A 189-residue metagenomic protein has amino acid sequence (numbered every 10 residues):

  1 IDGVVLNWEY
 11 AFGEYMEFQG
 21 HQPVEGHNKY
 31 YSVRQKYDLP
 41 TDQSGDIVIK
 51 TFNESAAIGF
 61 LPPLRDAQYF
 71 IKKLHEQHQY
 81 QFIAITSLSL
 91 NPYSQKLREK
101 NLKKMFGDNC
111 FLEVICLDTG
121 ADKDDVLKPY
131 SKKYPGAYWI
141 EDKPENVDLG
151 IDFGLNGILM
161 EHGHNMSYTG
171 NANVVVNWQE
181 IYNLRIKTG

Functional and structural regions predicted by a protein language model:
I1-G45: Active-site neighborhood of HAD-like aspartate-dependent phosphohydrolases
E17, K72-E76, I151: Anion (oxyanion) recognition and catalysis
D38-E54, H78-F82, F106-N109: Short, basic/glycine-rich phosphate-binding loops at helix/coil junctions that contact nucleotide phosphates
I58-P63, A67-L102: Substrate-recognition element of Asp-dependent hydrolases with the DxDx(T/V) motif
L74-F82, C110-F111, P135, L155: A generic structural motif
A84-T86, W139, L159: Structural beta-sheet core signal
S87-Y138, P144-V147: Substrate-recognition "cap/lid" segment bordering the active-site pocket of phosphatases
K128-P135, K143-G189: Asp-based, Mg2+/Mn2+-dependent phosphohydrolase catalytic module
